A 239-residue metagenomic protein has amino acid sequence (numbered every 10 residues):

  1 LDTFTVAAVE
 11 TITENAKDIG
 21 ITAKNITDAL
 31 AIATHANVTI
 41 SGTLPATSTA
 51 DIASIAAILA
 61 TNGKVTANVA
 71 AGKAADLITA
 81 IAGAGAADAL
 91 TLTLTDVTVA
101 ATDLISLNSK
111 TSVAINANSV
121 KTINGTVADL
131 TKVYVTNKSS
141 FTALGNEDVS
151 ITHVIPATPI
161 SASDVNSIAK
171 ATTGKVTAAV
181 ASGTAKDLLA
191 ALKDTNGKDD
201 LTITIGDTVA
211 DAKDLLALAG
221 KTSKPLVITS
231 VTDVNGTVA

Functional and structural regions predicted by a protein language model:
L1-A239: General marker for long, soluble alpha-helical cores
